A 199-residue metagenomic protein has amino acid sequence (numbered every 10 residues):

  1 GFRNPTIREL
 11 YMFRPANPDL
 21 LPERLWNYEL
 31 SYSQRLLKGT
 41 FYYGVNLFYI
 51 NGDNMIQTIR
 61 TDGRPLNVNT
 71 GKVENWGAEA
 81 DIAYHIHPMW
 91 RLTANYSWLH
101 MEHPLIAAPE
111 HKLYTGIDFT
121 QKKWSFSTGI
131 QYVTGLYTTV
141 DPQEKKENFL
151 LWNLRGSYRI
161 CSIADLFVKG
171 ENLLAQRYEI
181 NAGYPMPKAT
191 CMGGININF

Functional and structural regions predicted by a protein language model:
G1, M101-A108, D141, K146 (+1 more regions): Solvent-exposed loop/turn segments connecting transmembrane beta-strands in outer-membrane beta-barrel proteins
G1-G52, I59-H85, L105-E110, K145: Outer-membrane beta-barrel signature, preferentially recognizing the C-terminal barrel domain of Gram-negative
P5-R14, Q57-R64, A94-W98, Q131-Y137 (+2 more regions): Flexible, solvent-exposed coil segments and beta strand-coil junctions, predominantly the extracellular/periplasmic
L21, L36, H85-H87, F119 (+3 more regions): Surface-exposed coil/turn segments at beta-strand junctions on protein surfaces, enriched
L30-Q34, A78-Y84, A94, T115-F119 (+3 more regions): Residues on the lipid-exposed face of transmembrane beta-strands in outer-membrane beta-barrel proteins
F48-N51, V68-T138, I163-D165, L174: Gram-negative outer-membrane beta-barrel transporters
N51-D53, H87, Y132-T139, G156-F199: C-terminal beta-signal and adjacent terminal beta-strands/loops of Gram-negative outer-membrane beta-barrel proteins
V133-G135, E144-N153: Outer-membrane beta-barrel transmembrane domain signature
